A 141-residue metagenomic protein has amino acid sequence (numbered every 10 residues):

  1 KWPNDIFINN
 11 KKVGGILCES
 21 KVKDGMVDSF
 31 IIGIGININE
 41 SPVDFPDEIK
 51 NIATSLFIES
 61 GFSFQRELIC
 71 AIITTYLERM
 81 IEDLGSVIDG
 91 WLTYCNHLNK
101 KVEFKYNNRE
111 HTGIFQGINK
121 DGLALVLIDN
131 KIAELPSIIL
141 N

Functional and structural regions predicted by a protein language model:
K1: Gly/Ser-rich oxyanion-binding loop with an adjacent helix/lid that shapes the negatively charged ligand pocket
I8-N141: Long, positively charged amphipathic alpha-helical accessory segments at protein N-termini or as interdomain linkers
